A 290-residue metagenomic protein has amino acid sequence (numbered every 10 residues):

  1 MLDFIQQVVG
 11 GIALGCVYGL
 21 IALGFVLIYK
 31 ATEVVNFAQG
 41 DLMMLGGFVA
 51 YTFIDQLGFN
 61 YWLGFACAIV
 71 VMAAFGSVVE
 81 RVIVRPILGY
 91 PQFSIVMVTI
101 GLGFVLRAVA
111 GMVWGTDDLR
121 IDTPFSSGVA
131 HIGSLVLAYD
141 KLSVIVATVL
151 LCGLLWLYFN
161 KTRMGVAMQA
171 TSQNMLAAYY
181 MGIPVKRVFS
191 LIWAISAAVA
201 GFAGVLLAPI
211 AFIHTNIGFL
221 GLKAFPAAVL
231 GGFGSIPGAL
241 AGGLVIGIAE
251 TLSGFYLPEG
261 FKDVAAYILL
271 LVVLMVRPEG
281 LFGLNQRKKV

Functional and structural regions predicted by a protein language model:
M1-I21, V49, L57, Y61-G64 (+5 more regions): Membrane-interfacial amphipathic/re-entrant helices at transmembrane-helix boundaries
V9, A31-V78, V82: Membrane-embedded helix boundary and interhelical linker motif in transport proteins
L14, V136-I213, I236-G242: Helix-loop-helix "hairpin" substructures at the membrane interface of multi-pass membrane proteins
Y18, A22, G58-V70, S190-A200 (+1 more regions): Transmembrane alpha-helical segments in multi-pass inner-membrane proteins
I21, V82, V113, Q173-Y180 (+2 more regions): Cytosolic-side transmembrane-helix boundaries in multi-pass membrane proteins
D41, L45, I87-A110, I217-V229 (+1 more regions): Pore- or pathway-lining transmembrane helices of multi-pass membrane proteins that form conduits for solutes/ions
F59-L102, V109, A241-G242, I246 (+1 more regions): Alpha-helical transmembrane segments within multi-pass membrane transporters and channels
P86-K161, V188-L191, L252, E259 (+2 more regions): Transmembrane helix-bundle core of multi-pass membrane transporters and related energy-transducing complexes
